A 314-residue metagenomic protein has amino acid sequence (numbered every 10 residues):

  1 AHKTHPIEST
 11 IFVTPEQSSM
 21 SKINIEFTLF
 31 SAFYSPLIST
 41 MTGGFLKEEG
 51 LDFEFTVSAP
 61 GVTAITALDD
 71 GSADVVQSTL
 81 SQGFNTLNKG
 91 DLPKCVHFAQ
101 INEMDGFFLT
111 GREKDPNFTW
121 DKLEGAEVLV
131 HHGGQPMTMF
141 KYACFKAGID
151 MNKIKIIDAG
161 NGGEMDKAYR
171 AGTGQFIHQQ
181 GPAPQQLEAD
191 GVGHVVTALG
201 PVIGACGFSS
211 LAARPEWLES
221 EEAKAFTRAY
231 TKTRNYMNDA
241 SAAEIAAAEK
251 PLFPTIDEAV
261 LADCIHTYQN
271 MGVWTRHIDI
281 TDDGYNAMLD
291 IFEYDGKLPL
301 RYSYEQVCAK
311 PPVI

Functional and structural regions predicted by a protein language model:
A1-S19, L68: N-terminal amphipathic/basic-hydrophobic helices that include classical n-h-c signal peptides and signal-anchor
S21-I149, I156-G162, Q175-G181, V192 (+2 more regions): Short, glycine-/small- and polar/acidic-enriched structural segments that line small-molecule recognition paths
T42, K47, F145, E188-A189 (+3 more regions): Short polybasic/polar patches that bind polyanions
T66, D70, D121, T138-K141 (+6 more regions): Solvent-exposed, polar/charged alpha-helical surfaces in well-ordered, non-transmembrane soluble domains, broadly
E164-L252: Pocket-lining segment of extracytoplasmic ligand-binding domains
E219-K297: Secondary-structure end/capping motifs
N286-I314: Conserved C-terminal helix/tail region of periplasmic/extracytoplasmic solute-binding proteins
